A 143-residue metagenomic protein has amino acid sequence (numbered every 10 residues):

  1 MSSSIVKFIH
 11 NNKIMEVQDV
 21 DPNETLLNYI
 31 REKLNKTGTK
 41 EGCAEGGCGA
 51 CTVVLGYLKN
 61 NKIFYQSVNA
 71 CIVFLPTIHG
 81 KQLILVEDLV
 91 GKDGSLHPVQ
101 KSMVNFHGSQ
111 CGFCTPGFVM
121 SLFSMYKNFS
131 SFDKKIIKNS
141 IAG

Functional and structural regions predicted by a protein language model:
M1-G143: Signature of N-terminal electron-transfer/Fe-S-associated modules in redox systems
